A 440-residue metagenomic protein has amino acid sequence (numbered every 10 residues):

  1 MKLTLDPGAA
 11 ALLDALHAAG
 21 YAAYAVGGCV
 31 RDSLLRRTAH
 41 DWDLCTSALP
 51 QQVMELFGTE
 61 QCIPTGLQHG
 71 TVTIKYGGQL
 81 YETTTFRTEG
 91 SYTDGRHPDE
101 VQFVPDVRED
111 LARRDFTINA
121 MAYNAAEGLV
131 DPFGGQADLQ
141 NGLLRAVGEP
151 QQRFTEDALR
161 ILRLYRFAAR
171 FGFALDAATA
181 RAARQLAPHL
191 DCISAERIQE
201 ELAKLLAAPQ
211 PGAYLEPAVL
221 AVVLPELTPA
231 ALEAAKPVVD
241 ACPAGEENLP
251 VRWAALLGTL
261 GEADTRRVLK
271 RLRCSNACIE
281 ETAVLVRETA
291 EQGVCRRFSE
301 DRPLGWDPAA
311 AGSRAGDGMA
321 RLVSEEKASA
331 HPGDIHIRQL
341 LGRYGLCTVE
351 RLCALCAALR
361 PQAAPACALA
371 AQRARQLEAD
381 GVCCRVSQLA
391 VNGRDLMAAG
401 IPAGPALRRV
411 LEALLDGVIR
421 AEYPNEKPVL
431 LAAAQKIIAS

Functional and structural regions predicted by a protein language model:
M1-S440: Catalytic cores of the polymerase beta-like nucleotidyltransferase superfamily and closely associated nucleotide
